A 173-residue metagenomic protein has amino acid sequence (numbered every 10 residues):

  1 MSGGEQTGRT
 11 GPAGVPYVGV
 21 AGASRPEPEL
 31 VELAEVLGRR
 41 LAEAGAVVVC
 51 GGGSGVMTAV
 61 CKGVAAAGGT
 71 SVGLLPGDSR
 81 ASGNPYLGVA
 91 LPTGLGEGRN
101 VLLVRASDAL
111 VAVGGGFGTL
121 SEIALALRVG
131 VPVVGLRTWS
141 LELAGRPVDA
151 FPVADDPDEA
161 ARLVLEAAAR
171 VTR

Functional and structural regions predicted by a protein language model:
G11, E32, R39, S54-V129 (+1 more regions): Acidic/glycine-enriched connector segments
P12-P28, R39, E43-A44: Generic N-terminal amphipathic, Lys/Arg-enriched alpha-helix
G45-V48, D149-A150: Short active-site oxyanion
V49-G53: Active-site nucleophile and cofactor-binding loops and adjacent substrate-binding regions of central metabolic enzymes
A90-G94, L136, D149-L163: Short acidic-hydrophobic, aromatic-tinged amphipathic segments that line or gate anion-handling sites
S107-L110, A154-R173: A charged, well-structured terminal subsegment
L143-R146: Short acidic/histidine- and often glycine-rich active-site loop of Leloir-type glycosyltransferases that engages
